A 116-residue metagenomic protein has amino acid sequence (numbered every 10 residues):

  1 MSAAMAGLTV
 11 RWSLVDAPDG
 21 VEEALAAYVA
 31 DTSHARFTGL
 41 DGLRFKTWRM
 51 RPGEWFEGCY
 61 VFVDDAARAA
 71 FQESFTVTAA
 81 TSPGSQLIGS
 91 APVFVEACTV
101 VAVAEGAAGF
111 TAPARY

Functional and structural regions predicted by a protein language model:
M1-W55, D65-E73, S90-Y116: Short S/T/G/P-rich N-terminal loop/turn motif that feeds into the first structured element of a domain
T78-Q86: A common structural junction motif
